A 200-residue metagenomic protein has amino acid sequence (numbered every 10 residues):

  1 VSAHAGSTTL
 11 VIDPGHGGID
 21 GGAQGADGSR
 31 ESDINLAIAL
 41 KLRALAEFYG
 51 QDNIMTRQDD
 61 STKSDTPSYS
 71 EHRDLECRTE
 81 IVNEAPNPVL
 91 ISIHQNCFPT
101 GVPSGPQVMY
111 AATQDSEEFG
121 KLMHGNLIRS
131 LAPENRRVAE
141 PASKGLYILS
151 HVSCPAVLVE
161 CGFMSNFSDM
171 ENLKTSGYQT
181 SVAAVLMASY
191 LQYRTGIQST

Functional and structural regions predicted by a protein language model:
V1-F119, R129: Catalytic-core regions of hydrolytic enzymes
S32-N35, C77, A112-D115, S130-A132 (+4 more regions): Short, surface-exposed linear patches
A46, N53, E134-V138, I197: Secondary-structure transition/capping residues
G50, G105, N135-R136, S153-P155: A generic structural signal for alpha->beta connector loops
E80, A85, S92, N96-P99 (+1 more regions): Active-site-adjacent mobile loop/cap segments within catalytic or ligand-binding domains
D115-A142: Active-site-adjacent substrate-binding region of metalloamidase/peptidase-like peptide-processing proteins
